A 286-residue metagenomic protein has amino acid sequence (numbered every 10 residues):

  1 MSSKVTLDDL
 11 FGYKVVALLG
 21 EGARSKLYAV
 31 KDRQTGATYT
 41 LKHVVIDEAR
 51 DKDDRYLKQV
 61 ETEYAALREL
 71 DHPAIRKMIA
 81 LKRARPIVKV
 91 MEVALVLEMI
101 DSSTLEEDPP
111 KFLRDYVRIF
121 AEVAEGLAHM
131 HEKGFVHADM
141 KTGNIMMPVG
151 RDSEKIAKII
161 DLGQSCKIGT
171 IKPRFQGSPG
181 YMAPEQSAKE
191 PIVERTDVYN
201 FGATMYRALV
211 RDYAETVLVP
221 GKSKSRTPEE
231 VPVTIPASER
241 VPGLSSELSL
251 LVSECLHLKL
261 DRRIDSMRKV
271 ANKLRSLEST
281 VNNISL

Functional and structural regions predicted by a protein language model:
D51-E69: AlphaC helix of the eukaryotic protein kinase fold
K77-M91: Short beta-strand micro-motifs within the conserved protein kinase catalytic domain, predominantly in the N-lobe
V88-S103: Conserved short submotifs of the Hanks-type protein kinase catalytic core that shape the nucleotide-binding pocket
I119-F120: Activation segment signature within eukaryotic-like protein kinase domains
H131-P148: Catalytic-loop of the protein kinase fold
P173-E185: Conserved activation segment of eukaryotic-like protein kinases, specifically the C-terminal portion of the activation
D197: Conserved catalytic-loop aspartate of Hanks-type protein kinases
